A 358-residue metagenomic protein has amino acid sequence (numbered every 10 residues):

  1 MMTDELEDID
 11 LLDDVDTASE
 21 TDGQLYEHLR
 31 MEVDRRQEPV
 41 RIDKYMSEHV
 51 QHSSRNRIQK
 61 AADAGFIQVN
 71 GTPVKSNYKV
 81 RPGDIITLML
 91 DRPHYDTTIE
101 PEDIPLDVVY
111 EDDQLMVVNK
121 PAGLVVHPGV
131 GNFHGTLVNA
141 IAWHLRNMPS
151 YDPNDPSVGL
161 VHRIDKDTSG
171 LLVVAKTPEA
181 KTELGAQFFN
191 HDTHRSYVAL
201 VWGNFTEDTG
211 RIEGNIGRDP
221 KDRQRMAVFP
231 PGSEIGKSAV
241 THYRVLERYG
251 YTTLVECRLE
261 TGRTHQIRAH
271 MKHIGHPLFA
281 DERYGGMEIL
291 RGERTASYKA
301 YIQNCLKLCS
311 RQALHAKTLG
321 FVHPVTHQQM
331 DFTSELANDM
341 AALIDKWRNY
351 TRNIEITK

Functional and structural regions predicted by a protein language model:
M2-K358: RNA pseudouridine synthases
